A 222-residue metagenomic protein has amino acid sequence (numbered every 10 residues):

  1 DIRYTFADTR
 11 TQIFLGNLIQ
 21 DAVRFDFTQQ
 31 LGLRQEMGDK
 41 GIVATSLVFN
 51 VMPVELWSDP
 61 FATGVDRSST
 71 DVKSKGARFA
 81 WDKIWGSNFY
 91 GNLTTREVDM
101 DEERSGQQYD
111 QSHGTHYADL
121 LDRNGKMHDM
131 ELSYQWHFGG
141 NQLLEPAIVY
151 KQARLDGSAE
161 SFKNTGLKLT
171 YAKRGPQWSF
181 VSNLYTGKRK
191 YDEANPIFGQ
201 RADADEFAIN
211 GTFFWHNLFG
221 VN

Functional and structural regions predicted by a protein language model:
D1-Q12: Outer-membrane beta-barrel initiation region
I2-Y4, L31-Q35, A77-K83, M130-W136 (+2 more regions): Residues on the lipid-exposed face of transmembrane beta-strands in outer-membrane beta-barrel proteins
F6-D8, N17-D21, L47-P53, W85 (+6 more regions): Transmembrane beta-strands of outer-membrane beta-barrel pores
T11-L15, G41-T45, S87-L93, Q142-I148 (+4 more regions): Transmembrane beta-strands of outer-membrane beta-barrel proteins
R24-L31, V54-G64, R96, D101-L120 (+2 more regions): Outer-membrane beta-barrel translocator domains and adjoining extracellular loop/strand segments of Gram-negative
F25-Q29, D71-A77, N124-M130, A159-T165 (+3 more regions): Residues that define the transmembrane beta-barrel architecture of outer-membrane proteins
S46-D99, N183-A208, N222: Outer-membrane beta-barrel translocator/channel fold
K75-F138: Solenoidal tandem-repeat scaffolds enriched in leucines and small polar residues
